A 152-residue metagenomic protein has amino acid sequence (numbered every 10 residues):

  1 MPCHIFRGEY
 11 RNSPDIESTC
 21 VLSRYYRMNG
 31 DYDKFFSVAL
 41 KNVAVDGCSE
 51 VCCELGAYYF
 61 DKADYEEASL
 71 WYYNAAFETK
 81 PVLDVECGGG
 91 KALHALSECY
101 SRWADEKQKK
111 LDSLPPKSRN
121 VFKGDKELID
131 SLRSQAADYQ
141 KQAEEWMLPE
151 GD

Functional and structural regions predicted by a protein language model:
E17-S18, E50-V51, D84, K91: Start-of-helix register in tetratricopeptide repeats
Y32, Y65-E66, R133: TPR-repeat structural position
A44, Y73-E78, E144-E145: Amphipathic alpha-helical segments of tetratricopeptide repeats
